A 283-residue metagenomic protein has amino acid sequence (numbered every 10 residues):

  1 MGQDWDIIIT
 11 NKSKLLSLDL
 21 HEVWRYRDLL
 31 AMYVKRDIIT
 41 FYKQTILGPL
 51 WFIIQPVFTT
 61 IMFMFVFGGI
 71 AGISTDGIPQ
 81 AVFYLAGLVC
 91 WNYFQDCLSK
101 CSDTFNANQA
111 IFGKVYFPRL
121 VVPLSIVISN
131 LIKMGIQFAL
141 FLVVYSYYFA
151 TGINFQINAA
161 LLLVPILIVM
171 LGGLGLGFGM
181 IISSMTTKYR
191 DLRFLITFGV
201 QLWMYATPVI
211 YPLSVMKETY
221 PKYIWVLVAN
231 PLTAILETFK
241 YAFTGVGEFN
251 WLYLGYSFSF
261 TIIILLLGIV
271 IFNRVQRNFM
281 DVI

Functional and structural regions predicted by a protein language model:
M1-I283: Hydrophobic transmembrane alpha-helices and immediately adjacent juxtamembrane helices of multi-pass inner-membrane
